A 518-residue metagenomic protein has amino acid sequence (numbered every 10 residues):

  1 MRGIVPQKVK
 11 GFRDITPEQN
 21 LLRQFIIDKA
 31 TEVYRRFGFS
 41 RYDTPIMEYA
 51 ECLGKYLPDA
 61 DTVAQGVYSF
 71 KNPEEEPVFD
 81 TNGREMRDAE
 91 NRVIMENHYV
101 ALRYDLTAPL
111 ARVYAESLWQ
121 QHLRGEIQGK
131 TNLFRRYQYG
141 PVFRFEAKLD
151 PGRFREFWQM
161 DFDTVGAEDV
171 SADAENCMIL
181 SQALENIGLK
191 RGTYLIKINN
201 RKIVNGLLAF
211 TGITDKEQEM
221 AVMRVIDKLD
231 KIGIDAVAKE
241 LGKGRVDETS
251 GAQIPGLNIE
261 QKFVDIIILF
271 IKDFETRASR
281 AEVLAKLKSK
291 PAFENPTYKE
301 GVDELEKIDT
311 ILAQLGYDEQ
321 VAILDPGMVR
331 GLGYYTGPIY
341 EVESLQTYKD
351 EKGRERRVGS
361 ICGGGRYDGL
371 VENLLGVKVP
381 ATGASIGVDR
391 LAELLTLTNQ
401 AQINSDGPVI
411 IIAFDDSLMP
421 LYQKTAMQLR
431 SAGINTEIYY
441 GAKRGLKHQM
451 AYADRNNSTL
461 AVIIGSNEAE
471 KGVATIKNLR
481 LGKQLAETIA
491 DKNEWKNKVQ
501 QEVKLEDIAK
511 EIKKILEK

Functional and structural regions predicted by a protein language model:
M1-Q24: Generic start-of-chain signal for non-secretory N-termini
K8, A30-I46, P58: N-terminal signal-anchor module of multipass membrane proteins
Q19-F37, E48-Y49, G83-N97, D105-K190 (+2 more regions): Positively charged, Gly/Ser-enriched RNA/tRNA-binding surfaces
I46-R103: Polyanion/phosphate-binding surface patch
L57-T62, S117, T211-T214, K477-L479: Short secondary-structure boundary/capping segments
D61-P77, G212-K239, K243, S344-Y348: Acidic, His- and aromatic-enriched active-site or binding-groove loops in soluble protein domains that engage sugars
P77-V78, N205, L418: Eukaryotic short linear interaction motifs
L195-G206: Glycine-rich, mobile lid/loop segments that gate access to catalytic sites or pores
